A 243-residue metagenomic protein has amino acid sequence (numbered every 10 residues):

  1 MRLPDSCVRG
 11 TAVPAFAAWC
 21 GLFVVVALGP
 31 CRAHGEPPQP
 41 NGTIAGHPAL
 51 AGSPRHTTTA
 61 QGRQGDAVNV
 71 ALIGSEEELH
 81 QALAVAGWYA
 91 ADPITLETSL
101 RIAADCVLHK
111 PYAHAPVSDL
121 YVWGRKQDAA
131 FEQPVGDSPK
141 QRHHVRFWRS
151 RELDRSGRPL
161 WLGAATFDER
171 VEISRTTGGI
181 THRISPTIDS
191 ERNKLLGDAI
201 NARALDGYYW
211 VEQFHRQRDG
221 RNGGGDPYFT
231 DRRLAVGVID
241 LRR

Functional and structural regions predicted by a protein language model:
M1-V13: N-terminal secretory signal peptides that target proteins for export/translocation
P14-G29: Bacterial N-terminal signal peptides
C31-H34: Sec/Tat signal peptide C-region and signal peptidase I cleavage site
E36-Q61: Compositionally biased P/S/T/G-rich terminal and signal peptide-adjacent segments that lie outside catalytic cores
S53-Q81: Terminal, regulation- and interaction-focused segments at domain boundaries
D66-V68, A86, H143: Envelope-exposed proteins and targeting segments
S75-P93, E97: Primarily extracytoplasmic ectodomains and periplasmic/lumenal surface modules that are beta-strand-rich
I94-R243: A cross-kingdom signal targeting lumenal/periplasmic-facing segments of multi-pass membrane and secretory-pathway
